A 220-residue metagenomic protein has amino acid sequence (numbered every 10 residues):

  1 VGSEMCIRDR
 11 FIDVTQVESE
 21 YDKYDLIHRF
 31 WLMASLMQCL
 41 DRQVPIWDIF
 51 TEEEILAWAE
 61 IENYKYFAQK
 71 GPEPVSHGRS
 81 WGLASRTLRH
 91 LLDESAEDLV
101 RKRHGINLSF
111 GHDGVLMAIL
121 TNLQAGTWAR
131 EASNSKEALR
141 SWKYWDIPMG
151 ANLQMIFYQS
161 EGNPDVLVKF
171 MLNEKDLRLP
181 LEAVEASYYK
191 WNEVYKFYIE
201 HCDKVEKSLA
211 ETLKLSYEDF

Functional and structural regions predicted by a protein language model:
S3-N107, G111-F220: Signature for phosphate-centric chemistry
